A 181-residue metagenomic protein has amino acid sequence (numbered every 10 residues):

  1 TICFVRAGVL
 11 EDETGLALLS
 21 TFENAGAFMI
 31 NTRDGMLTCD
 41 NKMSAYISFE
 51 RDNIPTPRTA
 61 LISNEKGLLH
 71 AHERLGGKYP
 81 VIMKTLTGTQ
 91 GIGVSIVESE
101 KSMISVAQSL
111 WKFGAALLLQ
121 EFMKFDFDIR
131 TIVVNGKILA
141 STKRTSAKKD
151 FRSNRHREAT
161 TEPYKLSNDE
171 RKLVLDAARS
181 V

Functional and structural regions predicted by a protein language model:
T1-I2, L117: Short, Asp-centered acidic motifs that coordinate Mg2+ and/or phosphate in catalytic or ligand-binding sites
I2-D40, P55-R58: A short, GP-enriched loop/loop-strand-helix hinge that lies immediately N-terminal to, or at the N-terminal rim
R6, I62, R144: Conserved residues at the C-terminal ends of beta-strands
G26, G35-D126, N168-K172: Active-site nucleotide/adenylate-binding loops and adjacent lid/helix of ATP-dependent enzymes
N31, L61, V133-V134: Generic beta-strand structural signal
D34-M36, R144-A147: Short, acidic/turn-prone active-site loops that include or flank metal/cofactor- and phosphate-binding residues
V106-A107, L118-Q120, D128-T145: Beta-strand scaffold of nucleotide-dependent catalytic cores
F113-A116, R152-V181: A long amphipathic alpha-helix within ATP-dependent nucleotide-binding catalytic cores
